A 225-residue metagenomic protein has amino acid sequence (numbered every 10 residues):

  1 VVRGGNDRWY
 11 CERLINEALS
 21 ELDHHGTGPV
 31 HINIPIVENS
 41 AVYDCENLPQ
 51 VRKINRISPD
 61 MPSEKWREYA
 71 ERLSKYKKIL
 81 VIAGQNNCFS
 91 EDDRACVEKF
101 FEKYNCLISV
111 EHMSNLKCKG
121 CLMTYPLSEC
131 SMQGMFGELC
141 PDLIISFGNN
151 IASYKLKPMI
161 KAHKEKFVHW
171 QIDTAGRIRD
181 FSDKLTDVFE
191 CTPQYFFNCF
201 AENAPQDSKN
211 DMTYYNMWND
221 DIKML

Functional and structural regions predicted by a protein language model:
V1-T27, E202: Conserved thiamine diphosphate
V1-V2, M123-M132, T186-F200: Short acidic-hydrophobic, aromatic-tinged amphipathic segments that line or gate anion-handling sites
E17, E21-K75: Conformationally flexible catalytic loops at phosphate/diphosphate-handling active centers
I34-S40, Q85-N87, M113-S114, G176: Glycine-rich beta-alpha junction loops
K77-F89, Y215-N219: Active-site donor-nucleotide binding/catalytic segment of nucleotide-sugar enzymes
K77-I79, D142, T186: Conserved acidic residues
A83-W170: Glycine-rich, anion-gripping cofactor-binding loops and their flanking helix/strand elements in enzyme active sites
A162-L225: Phosphate/pyrophosphate-binding active-site segments
